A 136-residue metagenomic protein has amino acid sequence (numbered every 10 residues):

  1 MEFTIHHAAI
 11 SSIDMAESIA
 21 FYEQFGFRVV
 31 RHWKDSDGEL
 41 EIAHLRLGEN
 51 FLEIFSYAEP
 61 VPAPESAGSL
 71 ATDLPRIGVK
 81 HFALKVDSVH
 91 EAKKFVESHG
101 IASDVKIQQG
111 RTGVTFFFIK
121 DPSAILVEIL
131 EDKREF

Functional and structural regions predicted by a protein language model:
M1-I5, R28-A83, K93-K120, K133-F136: Vicinal oxygen chelate
A8: Polyanion-binding surface elements
S11-M15, D37, S88, R111: Conserved beta-strand-loop-alpha-helix junction that forms the acyl-donor binding cleft
E17, H90-K93: Short, conserved charged micro-motifs
S18-E23, V96, A124: Conserved active-site tyrosine of GNAT-family acetyltransferases
L126-I129: Short glycine-/small-residue motifs
